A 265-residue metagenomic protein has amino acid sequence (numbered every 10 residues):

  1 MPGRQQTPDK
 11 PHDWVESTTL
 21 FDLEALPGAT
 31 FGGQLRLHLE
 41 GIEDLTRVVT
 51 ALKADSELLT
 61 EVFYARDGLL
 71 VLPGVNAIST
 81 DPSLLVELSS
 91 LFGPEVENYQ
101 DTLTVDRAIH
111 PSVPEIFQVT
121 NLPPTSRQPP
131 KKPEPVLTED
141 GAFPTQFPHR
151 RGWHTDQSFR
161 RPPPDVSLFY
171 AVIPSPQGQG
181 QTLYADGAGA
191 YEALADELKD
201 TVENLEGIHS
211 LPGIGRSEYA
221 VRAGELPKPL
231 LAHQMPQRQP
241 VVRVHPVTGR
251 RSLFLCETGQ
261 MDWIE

Functional and structural regions predicted by a protein language model:
P2-D67, P73-E265: Fe(II)/2-oxoglutarate oxygenase catalytic core
